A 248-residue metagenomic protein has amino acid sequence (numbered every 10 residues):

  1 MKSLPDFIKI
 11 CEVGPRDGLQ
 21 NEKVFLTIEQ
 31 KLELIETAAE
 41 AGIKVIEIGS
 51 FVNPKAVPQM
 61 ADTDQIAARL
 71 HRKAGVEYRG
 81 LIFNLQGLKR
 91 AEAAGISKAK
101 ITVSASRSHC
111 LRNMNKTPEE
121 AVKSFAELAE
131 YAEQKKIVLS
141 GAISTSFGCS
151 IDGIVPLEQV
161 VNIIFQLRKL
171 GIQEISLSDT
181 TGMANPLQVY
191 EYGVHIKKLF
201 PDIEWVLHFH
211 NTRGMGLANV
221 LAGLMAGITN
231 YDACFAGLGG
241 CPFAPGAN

Functional and structural regions predicted by a protein language model:
M1-K23, K100-N113, Q134-I151, I196-D202: N-terminal small/glycine-rich loop or linker at the start of catalytic domains across soluble metabolic enzymes
K9-D17, I46-I48, E77-L81, A99-I101 (+4 more regions): Hydrophobic faces of well-ordered beta-strands that scaffold small-molecule active sites in alpha/beta enzyme cores
C11-Q30, V76-L85, R112-P118, T145-Q159 (+1 more regions): Active-site mouth loops of central-metabolism enzymes
I28-V76, I82-R90, G95: Glycine-rich, positively charged N-terminal anion/phosphate-binding segment
K44-R69, V103-K116, T145-I151, S176-P186 (+1 more regions): Glycine-rich, proline-tolerant flexible connector loops at the mouths of alpha/beta enzymes
S50-N53, K73-E133, I137, G148-V155: Active-site beta->alpha loop and helix N-cap motifs at the rims of alpha/beta catalytic domains
A56-G80, E119-G141, N162, L187-L207: Alpha-helix-loop-beta-strand connector modules within alpha/beta enzyme cores
T180-N248: Catalytic alpha/beta core domains of metabolic enzymes, predominantly
